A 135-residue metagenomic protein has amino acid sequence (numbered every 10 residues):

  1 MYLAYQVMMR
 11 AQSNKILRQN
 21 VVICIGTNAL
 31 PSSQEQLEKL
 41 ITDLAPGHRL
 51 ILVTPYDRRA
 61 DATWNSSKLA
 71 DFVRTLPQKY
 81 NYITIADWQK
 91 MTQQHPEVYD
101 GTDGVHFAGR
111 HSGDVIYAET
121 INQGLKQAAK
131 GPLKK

Functional and structural regions predicted by a protein language model:
M1-K39, R58-K68: Conserved SGNH/GDSL esterase-like catalytic core that processes O-acyl groups on lipids and polysaccharides
I16, A45-P46, Q78: Short conserved AdoMet
Q19-I25, R49-T54, T84-D87: Structural recognition of the beta-strand scaffold that forms the well-ordered cores of secreted hydrolase catalytic
V21-Q36, D43, N122-K135: Generic hydrophobic segment detector
I41-A70, T92: Active-site segments of SGNH/GDSL-like serine hydrolases that catalyze O-acetyl group transfer/hydrolysis on lipids
T63-K135: Catalytic His-Asp segment of secreted/periplasmic serine-dependent ester chemistry enzymes
